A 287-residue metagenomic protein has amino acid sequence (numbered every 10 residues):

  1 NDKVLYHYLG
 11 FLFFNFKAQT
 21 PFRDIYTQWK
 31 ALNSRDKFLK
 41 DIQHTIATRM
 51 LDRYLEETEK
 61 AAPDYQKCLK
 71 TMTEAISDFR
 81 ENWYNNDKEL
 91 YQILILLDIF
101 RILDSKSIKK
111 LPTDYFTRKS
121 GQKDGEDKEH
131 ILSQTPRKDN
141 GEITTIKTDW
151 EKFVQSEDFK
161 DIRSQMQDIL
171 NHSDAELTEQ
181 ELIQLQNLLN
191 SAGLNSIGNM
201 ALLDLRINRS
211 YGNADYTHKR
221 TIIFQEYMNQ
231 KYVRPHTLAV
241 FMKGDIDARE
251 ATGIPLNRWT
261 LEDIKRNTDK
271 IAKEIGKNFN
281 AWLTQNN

Functional and structural regions predicted by a protein language model:
N1-N287: Flexible coil/loop and intrinsically disordered segments
